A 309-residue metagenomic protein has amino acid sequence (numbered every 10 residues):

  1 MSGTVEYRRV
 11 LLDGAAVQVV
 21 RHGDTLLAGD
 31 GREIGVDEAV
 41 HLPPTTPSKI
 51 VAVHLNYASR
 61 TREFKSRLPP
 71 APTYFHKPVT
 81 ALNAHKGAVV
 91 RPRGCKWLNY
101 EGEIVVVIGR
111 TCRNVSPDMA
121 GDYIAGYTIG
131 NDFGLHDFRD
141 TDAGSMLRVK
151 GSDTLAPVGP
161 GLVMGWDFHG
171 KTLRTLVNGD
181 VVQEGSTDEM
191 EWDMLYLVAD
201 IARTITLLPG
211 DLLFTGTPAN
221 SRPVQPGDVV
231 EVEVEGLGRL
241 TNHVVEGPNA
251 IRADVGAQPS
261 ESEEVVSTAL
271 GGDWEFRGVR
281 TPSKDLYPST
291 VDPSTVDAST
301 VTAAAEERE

Functional and structural regions predicted by a protein language model:
M1-P72, W166, E231-E233, I251-T290 (+1 more regions): N-terminal non-catalytic cap/leader segment that marks the start of a structured domain
A39, P47-L195, T204: Glycine-enriched loop-and-adjacent helix/strand subsegments that border the catalytic/binding cleft of enzyme cores
R60, H136-Y287, D292, A303-E309: Catalytic-pocket segment enriched in acidic/His residues
